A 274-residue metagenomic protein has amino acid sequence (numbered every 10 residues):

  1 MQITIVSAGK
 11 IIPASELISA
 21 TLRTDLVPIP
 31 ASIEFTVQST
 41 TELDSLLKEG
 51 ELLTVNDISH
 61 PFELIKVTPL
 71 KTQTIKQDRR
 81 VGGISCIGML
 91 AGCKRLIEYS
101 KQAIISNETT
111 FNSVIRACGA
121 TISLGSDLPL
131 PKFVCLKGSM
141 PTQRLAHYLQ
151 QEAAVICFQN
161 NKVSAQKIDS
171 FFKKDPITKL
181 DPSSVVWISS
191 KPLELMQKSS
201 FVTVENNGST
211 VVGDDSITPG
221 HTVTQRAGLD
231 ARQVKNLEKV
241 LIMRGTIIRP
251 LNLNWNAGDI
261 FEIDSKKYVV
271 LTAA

Functional and structural regions predicted by a protein language model:
M1-S19: Polar/acidic, low-complexity leader/linker segments enriched in S/T/G and N/D
I18-L46, I188-A274: An acidic/polar, Gly/Ser/Thr-rich interaction patch typically located in mid-to-C-terminal regions of proteins
V37-T41, M89-C93, Q166-K173, L251-L253: Secondary-structure transition/turn motif
T40-T121: Surface-exposed cap/loop segments at beta↔alpha junctions
K66-I75, V134, D169-F172, V270-A274: Short, compositionally biased
R79-G83, S126-L195: Short beta-strand-centered interaction patches in the first periplasmic/extracellular domains of large envelope
L90-S113, S123-H147, D175, R249-L251: Short acidic/polar beta-strand-loop edge motifs in secreted extracellular and Gram-negative envelope-associated
N107-A117, M140-Q150, I188-E194, K198-V204 (+1 more regions): Polar, S/T/G-rich
